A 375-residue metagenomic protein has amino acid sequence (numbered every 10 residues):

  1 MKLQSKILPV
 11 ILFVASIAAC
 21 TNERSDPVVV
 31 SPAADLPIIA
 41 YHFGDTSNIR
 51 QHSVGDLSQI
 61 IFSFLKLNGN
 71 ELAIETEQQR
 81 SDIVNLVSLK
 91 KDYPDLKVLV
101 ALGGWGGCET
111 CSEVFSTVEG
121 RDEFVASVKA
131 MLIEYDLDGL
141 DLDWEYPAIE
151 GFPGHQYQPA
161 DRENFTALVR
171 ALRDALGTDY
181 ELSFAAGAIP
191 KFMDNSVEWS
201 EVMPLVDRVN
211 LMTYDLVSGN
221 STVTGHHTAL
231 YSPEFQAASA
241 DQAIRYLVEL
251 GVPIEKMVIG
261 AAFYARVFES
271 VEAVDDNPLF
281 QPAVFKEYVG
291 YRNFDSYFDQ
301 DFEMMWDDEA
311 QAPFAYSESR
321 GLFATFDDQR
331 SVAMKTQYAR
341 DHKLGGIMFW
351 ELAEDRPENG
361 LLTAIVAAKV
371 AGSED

Functional and structural regions predicted by a protein language model:
M1-L8: Bacterial N-terminal signal peptides that target proteins for export
A18-A19: C-terminal motif of bacterial Sec signal peptides marking the signal peptidase cleavage site
V28-L132, L362-V366: Glycan-recognition patch characteristic of GH18 chitinases/ENGases and related GlcNAc/peptidoglycan-binding proteins
L36, P94-V98, D136-D138, T178-Y180 (+3 more regions): Short, well-ordered coil/turn segments that N-cap beta-strands
H52-F62, V118-L140, W144, V197-L216: Structural recognition of alpha->loop->beta junctions
I60, V100, L142, V209 (+3 more regions): Conserved, mostly hydrophobic/aromatic
N68-S81, A126, P147-S296: Substrate-binding surface in catalytic domains of secreted glycosidases
L102, G219, A261-Y338, A364-D375: Glycan-binding loop/region signatures in secreted carbohydrate-active enzymes
